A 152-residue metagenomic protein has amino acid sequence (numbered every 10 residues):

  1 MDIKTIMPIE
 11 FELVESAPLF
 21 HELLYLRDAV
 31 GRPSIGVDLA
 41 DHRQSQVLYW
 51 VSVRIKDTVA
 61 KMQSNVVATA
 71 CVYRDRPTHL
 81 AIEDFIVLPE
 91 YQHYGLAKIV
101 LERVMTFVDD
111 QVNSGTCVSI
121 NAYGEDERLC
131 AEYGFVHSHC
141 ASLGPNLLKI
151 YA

Functional and structural regions predicted by a protein language model:
M1-V37, A141: Short amphipathic alpha-helix that is part of the acyltransferase structural core
L24-K61: Active-site rim helix/loop that mediates acceptor-substrate recognition in acyltransferases
S52, K61-R74, T78-A81, I86: Conserved beta-strand in the GNAT
L88, Y123: Residue-level recognition of the GNAT/N-acetyltransferase active site
Y91, G95-R103: Conserved acetyl-CoA pyrophosphate-binding loop and the N-cap/start of the following alpha-helix in GNAT-like
V108-A122: Conserved GNAT acetyl-CoA-binding A-motif
S119, A131, V136-A152: Conserved catalytic-core motifs of GNAT/GCN5-like acyltransferases
